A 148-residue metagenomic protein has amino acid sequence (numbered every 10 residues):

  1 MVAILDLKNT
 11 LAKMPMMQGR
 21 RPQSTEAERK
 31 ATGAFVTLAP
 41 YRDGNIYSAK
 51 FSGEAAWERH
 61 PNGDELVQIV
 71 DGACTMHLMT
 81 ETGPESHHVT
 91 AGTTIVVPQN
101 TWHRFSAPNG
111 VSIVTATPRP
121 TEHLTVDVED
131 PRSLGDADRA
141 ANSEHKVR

Functional and structural regions predicted by a protein language model:
M1-A49, A56, D138-R148: A short, N-terminal "cap"/entry segment at the start of jelly-roll beta-barrel domains of the cupin/DSBH fold
N45, L66, A73-T75, W102 (+1 more regions): Structural motif
K50-F51, P61-T80, A116: Short, conserved beta-strand element in jelly-roll/cupin
W57-R59, D64-V70, S86-H87, F105: His/acidic/aromatic-lined binding-pocket segments of jelly-roll/cupin-type domains and related regulatory beta-sandwich
E81-Q99: Short acidic-glycine-tyrosine-enriched beta hairpin
T90, Q99-D127: Ligand-binding loop in jelly-roll beta-barrel domains
T115-R148: A generic hydrophobic-segment detector
